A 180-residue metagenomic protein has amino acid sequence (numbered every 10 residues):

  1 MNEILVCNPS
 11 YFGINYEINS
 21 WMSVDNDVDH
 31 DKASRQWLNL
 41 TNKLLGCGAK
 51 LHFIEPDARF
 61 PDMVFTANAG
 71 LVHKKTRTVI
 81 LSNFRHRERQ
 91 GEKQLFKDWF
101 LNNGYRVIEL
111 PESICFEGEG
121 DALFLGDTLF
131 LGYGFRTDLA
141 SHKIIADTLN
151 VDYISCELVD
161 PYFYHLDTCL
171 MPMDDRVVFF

Functional and structural regions predicted by a protein language model:
M1-F180: The feature marks the mature, well-folded catalytic cores of soluble enzymes
